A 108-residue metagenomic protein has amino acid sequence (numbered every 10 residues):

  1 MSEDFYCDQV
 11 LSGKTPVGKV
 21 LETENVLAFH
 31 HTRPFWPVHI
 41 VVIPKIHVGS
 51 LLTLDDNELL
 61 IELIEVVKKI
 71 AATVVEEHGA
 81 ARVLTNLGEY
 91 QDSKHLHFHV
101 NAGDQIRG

Functional and structural regions predicted by a protein language model:
M1-G108: HIT superfamily nucleotide-processing domains
